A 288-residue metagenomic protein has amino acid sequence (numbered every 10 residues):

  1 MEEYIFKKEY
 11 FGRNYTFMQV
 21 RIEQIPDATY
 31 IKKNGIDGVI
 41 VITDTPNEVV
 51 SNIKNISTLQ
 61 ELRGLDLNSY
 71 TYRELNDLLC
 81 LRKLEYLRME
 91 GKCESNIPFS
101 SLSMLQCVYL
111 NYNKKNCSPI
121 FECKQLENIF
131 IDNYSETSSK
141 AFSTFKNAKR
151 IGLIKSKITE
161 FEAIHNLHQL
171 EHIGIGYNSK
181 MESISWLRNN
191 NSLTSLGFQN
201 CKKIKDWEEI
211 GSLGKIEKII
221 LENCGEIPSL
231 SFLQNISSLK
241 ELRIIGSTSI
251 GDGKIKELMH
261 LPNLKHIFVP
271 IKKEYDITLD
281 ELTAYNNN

Functional and structural regions predicted by a protein language model:
M1-E3, Y15: N-terminal charged segments
I5, N34: DNA replication initiation on ssDNA origins
G12-D27, D37-N52, E61-E74, K83-I97 (+9 more regions): Concave beta-strand-loop units of leucine-rich repeat
